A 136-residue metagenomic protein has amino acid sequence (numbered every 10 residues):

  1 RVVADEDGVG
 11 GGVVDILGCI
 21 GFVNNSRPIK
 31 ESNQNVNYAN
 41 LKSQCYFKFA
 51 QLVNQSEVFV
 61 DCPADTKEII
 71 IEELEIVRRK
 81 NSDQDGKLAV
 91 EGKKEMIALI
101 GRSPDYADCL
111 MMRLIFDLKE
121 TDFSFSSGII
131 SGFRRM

Functional and structural regions predicted by a protein language model:
R1-G86, I130-M136: Mg2+-dependent endonuclease catalytic cores in nucleic-acid-processing enzymes, primarily RNase H-like
K67-I71, E75-M136: Acidic two-metal-ion nuclease catalytic site recognized across multiple nuclease folds, prominently DnaQ/RNase D-T
